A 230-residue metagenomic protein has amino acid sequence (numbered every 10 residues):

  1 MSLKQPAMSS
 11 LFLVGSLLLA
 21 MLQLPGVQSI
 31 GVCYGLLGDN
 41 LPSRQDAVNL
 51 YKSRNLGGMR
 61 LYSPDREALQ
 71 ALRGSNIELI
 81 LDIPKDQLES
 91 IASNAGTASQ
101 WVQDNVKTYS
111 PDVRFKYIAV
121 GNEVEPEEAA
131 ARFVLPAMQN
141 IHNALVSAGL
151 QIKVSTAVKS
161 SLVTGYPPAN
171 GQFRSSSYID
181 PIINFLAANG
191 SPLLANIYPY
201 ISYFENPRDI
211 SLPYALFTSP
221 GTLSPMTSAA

Functional and structural regions predicted by a protein language model:
M1-C33: Terminal membrane/secretory targeting segments in land-plant proteins
Q28-P42, I91-A92, Q172-F173: Active-site mouth loops of central-metabolism enzymes
L37-Y51, A95-T108, S177-D180: Short, acidic/polar
Q45-E67: Catalytic domains of carbohydrate-active enzymes, especially glycoside hydrolases
M59, I118, L193: Conserved, mostly hydrophobic/aromatic
A68-S175: Substrate-binding cleft of extracellular glycoside hydrolase catalytic domains
A130-A230: Noncatalytic carbohydrate-binding groove/subsite architecture in carbohydrate-active enzymes
